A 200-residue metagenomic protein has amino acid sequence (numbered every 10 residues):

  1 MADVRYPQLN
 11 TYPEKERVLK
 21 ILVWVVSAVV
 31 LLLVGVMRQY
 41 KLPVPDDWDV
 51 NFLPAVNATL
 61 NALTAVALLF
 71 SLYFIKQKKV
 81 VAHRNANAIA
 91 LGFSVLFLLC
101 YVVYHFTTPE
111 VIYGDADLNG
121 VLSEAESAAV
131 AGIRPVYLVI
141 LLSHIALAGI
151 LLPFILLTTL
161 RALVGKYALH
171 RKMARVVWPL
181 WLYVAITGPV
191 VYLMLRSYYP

Functional and structural regions predicted by a protein language model:
M1-P200: Alpha-helical membrane insertion/targeting regions
